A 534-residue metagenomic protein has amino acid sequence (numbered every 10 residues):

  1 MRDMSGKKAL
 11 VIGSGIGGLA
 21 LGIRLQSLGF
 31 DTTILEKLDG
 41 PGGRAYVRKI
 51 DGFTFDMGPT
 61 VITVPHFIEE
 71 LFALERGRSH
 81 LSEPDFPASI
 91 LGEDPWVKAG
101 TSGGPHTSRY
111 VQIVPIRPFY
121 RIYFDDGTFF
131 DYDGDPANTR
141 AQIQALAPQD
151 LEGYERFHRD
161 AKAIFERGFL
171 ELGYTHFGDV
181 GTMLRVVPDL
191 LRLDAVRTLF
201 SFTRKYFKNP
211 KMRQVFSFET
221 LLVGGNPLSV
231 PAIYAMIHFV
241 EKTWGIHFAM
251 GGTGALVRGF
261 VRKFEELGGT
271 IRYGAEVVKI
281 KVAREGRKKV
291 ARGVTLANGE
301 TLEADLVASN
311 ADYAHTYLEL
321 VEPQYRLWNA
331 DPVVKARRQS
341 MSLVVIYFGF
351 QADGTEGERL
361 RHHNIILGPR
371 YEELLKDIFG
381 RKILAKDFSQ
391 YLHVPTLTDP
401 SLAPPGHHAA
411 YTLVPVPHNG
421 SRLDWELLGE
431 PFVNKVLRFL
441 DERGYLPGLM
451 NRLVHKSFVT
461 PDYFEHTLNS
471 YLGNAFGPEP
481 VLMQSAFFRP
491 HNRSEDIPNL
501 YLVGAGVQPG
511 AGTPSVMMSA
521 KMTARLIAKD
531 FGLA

Functional and structural regions predicted by a protein language model:
D3-A163: N-terminal glycine-rich phosphate/pyrophosphate-binding loop and immediately adjacent elements
P59, A505-I527: A conserved FAD-binding loop/helix module that cradles the flavin
V97, T101, D125-S229: Rossmann-like flavin
N209-V223, D387-H393, L446-P509: A glycine-rich dinucleotide-binding beta-alpha-beta segment and adjacent secondary-structure elements that constitute
M236-A291, T295: Helical element adjacent to the flavin cofactor pocket in flavoenzyme catalytic cores
E276-A403: Mid-domain catalytic core of redox enzymes that form a hydrophobic substrate pocket/lid adjacent to a catalytic redox
V282, K529-A534: Active-site-proximal substrate-binding core of FAD-dependent oxidoreductases
Q351-P461: C-terminal segments that line or cap access tunnels to active or ligand-binding sites in enzymes and enzyme-associated
